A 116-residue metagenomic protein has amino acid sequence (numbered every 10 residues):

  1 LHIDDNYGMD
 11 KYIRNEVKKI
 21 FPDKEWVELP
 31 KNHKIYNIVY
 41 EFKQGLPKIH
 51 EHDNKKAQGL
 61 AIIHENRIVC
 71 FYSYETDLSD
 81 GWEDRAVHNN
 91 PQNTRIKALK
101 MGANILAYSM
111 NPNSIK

Functional and structural regions predicted by a protein language model:
L1-D10: Short alpha-beta junction capping motif
G8, T76-L78, N113: Short, solvent-exposed loop/turn segments at secondary-structure junctions
M9-I13, Y36, S79-G81: Short catalytic/ligand-binding loop motif for oxyanion handling, primarily in non-cytosolic enzymes, centered on
M9-V17, A98-G102: Stable alpha-helical elements in mature extracytoplasmic
N15-H52, R67: Acidic, glycine-rich loop-and-strand cores that form catalytic or ligand-binding grooves in diverse globular domains
N54-I63, R67-C70: Short, surface-exposed beta-strand/loop micro-motifs that present aromatic residues
I68-N93: A structured, mid-to-C-terminal "fold-capping" secondary-structure block
R85-K116: Extracellular ligand-binding/catalytic regions of CAZymes and related secreted enzymes and adhesion modules
